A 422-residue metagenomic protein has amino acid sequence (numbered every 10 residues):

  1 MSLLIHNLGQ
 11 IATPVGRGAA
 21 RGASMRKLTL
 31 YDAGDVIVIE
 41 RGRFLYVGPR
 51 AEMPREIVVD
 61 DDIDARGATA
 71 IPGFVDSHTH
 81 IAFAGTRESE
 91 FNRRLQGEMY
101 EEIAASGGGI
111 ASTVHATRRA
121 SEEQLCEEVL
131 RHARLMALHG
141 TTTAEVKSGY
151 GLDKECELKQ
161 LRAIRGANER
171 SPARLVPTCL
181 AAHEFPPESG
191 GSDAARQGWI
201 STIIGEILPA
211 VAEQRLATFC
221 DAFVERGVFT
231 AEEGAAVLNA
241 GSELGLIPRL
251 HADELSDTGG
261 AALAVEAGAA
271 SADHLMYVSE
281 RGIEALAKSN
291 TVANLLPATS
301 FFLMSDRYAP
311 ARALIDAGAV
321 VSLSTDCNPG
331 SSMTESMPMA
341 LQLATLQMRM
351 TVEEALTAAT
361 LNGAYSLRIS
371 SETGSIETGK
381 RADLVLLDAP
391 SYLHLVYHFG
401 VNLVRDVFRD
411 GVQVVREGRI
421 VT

Functional and structural regions predicted by a protein language model:
M1-R55, Y392-H394: N-terminal metal-binding scaffold of metallo-dependent hydrolase/deaminase domains
L4, D61, G73-V75, P248 (+1 more regions): Residue-level marker for buried hydrophobic side chains located in beta-strands that build the well-ordered beta-sheet
L4, V59-D64, P177, V407: Conserved beta-strand scaffold positions in the cores of enzyme catalytic domains, especially in NTP/NDP-utilizing
L8, V36, G42, G67 (+14 more regions): Divalent metal-coordination and catalytic microenvironments
D32-G34, V58, A65, N402-L403: Short loop/turn microsegments at loop-to-beta-strand junctions
D62-E128: Metal-associated gating/positioning segment near the N- to mid-region
A111-E128, R134, T142-T258: Metal-coordinating catalytic core of metallo-dependent amide/deamination hydrolases
I247-P248, D257-S375, L387-L393, F399 (+2 more regions): Active-site-adjacent C-terminal substructures of enzyme catalytic domains
